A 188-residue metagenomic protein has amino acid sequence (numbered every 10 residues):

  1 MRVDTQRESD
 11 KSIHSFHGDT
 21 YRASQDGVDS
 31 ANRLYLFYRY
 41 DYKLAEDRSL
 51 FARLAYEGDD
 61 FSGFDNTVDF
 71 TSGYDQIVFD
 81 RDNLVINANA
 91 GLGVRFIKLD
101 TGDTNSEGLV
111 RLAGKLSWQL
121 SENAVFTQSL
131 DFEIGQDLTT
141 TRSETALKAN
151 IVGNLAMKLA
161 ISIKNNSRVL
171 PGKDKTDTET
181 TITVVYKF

Functional and structural regions predicted by a protein language model:
M1-E57: Glycine- and aromatic-enriched membrane insertion/assembly motifs of diderm outer-membrane and organelle channel
M1-V3, L36-Y38, S72, L112-G114 (+2 more regions): Membrane-embedded beta-strands of outer-membrane beta-barrel proteins, especially the hydrophobic/small aromatic
R7-S9, T20-S24, L54-D60, Q76 (+4 more regions): Transmembrane beta-strands of outer-membrane beta-barrel pores
S9-F16, D47-L50, D82-I86, W118-F126 (+1 more regions): Repeated loop/turn-to-beta-strand initiation elements of outer-membrane beta-barrel proteins
F16-G18, A52-L54, F70-S72, A88-A90 (+3 more regions): Membrane-embedded beta-strand positions of outer-membrane beta-barrel proteins
S24-A31, G58-N66, D100-S106, E133-R142 (+1 more regions): Solvent-exposed loop/turn segments connecting transmembrane beta-strands in outer-membrane beta-barrel proteins
R39-D60, F64-L92: Gram-negative (and chloroplast) outer-membrane scaffold detector with strong preference for beta-barrel transmembrane
T71, L147-N150, T176-F188: Outer-membrane beta-barrel "beta-signal"
